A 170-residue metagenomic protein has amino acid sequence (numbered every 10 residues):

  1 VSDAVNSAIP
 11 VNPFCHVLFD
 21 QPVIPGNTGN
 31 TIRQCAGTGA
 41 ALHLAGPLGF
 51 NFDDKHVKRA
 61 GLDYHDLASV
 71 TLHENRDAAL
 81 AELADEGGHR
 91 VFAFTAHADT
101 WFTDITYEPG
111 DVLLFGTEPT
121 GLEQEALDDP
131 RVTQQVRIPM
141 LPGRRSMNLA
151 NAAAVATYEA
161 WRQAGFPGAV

Functional and structural regions predicted by a protein language model:
V1-V170: Post-transcriptional modification and biogenesis factors for structured RNAs of the translation apparatus
